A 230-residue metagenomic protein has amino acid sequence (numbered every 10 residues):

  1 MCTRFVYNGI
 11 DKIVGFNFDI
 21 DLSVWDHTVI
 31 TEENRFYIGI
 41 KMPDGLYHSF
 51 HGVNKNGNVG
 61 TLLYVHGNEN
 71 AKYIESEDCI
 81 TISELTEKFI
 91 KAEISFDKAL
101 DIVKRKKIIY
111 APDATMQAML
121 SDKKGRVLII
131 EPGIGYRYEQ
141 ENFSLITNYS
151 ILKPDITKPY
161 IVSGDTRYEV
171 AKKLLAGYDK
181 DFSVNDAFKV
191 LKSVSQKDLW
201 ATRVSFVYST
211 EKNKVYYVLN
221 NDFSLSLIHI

Functional and structural regions predicted by a protein language model:
M1-K91, M116, D122-I228: C-terminal, well-structured catalytic/ligand-binding subdomain of enzymes
I94-S95: Helix N-cap / loop-to-helix initiation motif
A99: Gly/Ser-rich oxyanion-binding loop with an adjacent helix/lid that shapes the negatively charged ligand pocket
I102-D113: Phosphate-interacting basic helix/loop segments used at nucleotide- and nucleic-acid interfaces
Y110-A111, A118-L120: Non-catalytic, conformational "gating/processing" segments within enzyme and secreted inhibitor domains
